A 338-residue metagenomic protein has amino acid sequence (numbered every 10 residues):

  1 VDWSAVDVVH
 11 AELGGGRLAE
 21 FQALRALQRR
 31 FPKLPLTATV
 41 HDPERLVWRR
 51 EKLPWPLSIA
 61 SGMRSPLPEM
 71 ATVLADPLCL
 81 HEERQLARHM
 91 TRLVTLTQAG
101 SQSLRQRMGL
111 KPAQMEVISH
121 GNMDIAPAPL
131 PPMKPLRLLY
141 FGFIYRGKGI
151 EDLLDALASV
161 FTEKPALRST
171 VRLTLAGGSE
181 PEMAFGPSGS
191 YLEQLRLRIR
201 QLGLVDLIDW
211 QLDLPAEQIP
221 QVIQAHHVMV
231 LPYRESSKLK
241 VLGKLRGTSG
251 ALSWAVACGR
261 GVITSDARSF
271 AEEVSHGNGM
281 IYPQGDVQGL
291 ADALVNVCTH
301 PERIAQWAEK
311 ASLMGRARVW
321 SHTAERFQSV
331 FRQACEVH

Functional and structural regions predicted by a protein language model:
R29-R30, P56-L93: Membrane-proximal helix-turn-helix segments that form the acceptor-binding/catalytic region of lipid-linked
Q85-T95, S101-N122: Helix-loop-beta element that forms the nucleotide-linked donor phosphate-binding surface in glycosyltransferases
P131-K148, L154-L157, L173-A176: Conserved donor-binding/catalytic core segment of Leloir-type glycosyltransferases
P187-P220: Nucleotide-activated donor-binding/catalytic signature segment of Leloir-type glycosyltransferases, i.e., the conserved
Q224-R246, R260: Acidic donor-binding loop of glycosyltransferase active sites
A257, D266-I281: Short acidic/histidine- and often glycine-rich active-site loop of Leloir-type glycosyltransferases that engages
H276, M280-V287, V295-E302, R316: Conserved acidic donor-binding segment of nucleotide-sugar-dependent glycosyltransferases
N296, R303-A317, S329: A short, well-ordered alpha-helix in the C-terminal region of glycosyltransferases
